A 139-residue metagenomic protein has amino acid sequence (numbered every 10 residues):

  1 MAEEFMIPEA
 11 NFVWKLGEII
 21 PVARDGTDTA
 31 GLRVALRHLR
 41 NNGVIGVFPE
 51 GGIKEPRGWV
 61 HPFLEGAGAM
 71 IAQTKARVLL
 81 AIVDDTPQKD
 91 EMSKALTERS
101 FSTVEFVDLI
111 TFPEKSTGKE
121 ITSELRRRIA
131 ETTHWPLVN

Functional and structural regions predicted by a protein language model:
M1-T27, V34: Catalytic core of membrane glycerolipid acyltransferases/transacylases, capturing the structured, soluble-facing
A30-N139: Non-catalytic C-terminal accessory region of glycerolipid acyltransferases and related lyso-lipid remodeling enzymes
